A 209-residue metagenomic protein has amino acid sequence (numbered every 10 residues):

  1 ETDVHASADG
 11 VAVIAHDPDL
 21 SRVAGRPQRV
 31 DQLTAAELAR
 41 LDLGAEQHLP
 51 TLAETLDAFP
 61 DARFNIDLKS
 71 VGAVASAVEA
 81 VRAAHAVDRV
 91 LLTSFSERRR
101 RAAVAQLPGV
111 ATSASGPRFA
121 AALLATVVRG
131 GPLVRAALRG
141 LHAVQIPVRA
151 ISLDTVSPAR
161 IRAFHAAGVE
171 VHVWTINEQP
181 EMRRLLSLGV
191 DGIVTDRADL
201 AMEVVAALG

Functional and structural regions predicted by a protein language model:
E1, A15, N65, V194: Generic enzyme active-site microenvironment
E1-V13: Short acidic, Gly/Ser-rich segments with clustered Asp/Glu that frequently serve as metal-coordination loops in enzyme
V4-A6, L20, S70, E178: Short, glycine/acidic-enriched loop or turn micro-motifs at the edges of active sites
H16-S115, A137-A167: Metal-dependent phosphodiesterase/phospholipase catalytic core, i.e., the His/Asp/Glu-rich active-site region
G44-L49, L123-G209: C-terminal active-site rim and adjoining tail of enzyme catalytic domains
S94, P117-R118, V173-E178: Glycine-rich beta-to-alpha transition loops that act as phosphate-gripper elements at the mouths of alpha/beta enzyme
G109, A114-G131: Beta/alpha (TIM)-barrel catalytic core signal, keyed to glycine-rich beta->alpha loops juxtaposed to Asp/Glu that bind
